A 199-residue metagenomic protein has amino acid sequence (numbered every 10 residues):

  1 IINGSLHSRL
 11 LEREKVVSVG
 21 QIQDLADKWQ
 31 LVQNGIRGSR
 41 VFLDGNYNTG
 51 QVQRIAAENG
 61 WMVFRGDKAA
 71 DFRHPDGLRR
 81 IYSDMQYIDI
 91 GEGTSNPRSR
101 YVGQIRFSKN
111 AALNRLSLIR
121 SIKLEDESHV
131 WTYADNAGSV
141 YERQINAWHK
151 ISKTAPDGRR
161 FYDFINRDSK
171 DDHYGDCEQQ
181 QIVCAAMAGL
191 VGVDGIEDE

Functional and structural regions predicted by a protein language model:
I2-P156: Mg2+-dependent endonuclease catalytic cores in nucleic-acid-processing enzymes, primarily RNase H-like
D157-S169: Short, solvent-exposed helix-loop connector elements
D176: Nucleic-acid-interacting cores, centered on viral/eukaryotic replication and modification enzymes
I182, A186-E199: Acidic two-metal-ion nuclease catalytic site recognized across multiple nuclease folds, prominently DnaQ/RNase D-T
